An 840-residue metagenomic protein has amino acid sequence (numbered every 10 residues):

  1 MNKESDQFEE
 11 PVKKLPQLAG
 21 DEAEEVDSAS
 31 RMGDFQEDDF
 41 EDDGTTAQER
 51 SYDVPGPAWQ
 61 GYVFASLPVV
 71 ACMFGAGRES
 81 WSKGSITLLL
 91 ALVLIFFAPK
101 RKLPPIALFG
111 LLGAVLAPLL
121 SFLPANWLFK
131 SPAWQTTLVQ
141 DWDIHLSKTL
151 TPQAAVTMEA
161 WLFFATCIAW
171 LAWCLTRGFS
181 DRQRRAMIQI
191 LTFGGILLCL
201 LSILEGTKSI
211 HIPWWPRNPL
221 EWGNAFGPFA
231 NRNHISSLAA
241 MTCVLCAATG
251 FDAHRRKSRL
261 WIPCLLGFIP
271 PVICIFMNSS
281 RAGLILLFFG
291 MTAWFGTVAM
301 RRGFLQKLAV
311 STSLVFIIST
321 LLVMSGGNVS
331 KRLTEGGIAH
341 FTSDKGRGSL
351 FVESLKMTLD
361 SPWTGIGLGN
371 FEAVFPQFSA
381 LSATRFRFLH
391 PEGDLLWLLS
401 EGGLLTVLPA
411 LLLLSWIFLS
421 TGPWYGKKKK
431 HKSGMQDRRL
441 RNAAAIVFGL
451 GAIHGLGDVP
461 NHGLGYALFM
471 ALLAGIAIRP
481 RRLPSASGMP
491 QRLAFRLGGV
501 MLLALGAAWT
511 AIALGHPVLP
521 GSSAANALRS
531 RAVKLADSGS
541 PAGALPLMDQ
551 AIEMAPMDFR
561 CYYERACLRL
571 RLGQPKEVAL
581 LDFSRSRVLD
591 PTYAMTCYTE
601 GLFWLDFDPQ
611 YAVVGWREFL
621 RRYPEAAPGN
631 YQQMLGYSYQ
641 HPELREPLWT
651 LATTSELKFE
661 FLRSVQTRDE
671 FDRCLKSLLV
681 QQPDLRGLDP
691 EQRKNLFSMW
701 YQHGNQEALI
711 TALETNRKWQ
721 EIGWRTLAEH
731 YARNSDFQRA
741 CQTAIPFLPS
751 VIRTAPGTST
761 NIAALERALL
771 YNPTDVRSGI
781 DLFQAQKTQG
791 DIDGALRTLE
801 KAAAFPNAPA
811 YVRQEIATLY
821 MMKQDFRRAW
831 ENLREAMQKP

Functional and structural regions predicted by a protein language model:
N2-A19, E25, R31-D34, D43-F74 (+7 more regions): Alpha-helical transmembrane segments of multi-pass inner-membrane proteins
A98-P105, L119-T136, I144-A155, R182 (+1 more regions): Transmembrane alpha-helix boundary signature
F122-L138, L201-W215, S325-N370: Aromatic-rich transmembrane-lumenal/periplasmic boundary elements in polytopic membrane proteins
N224-P228, L287-M291, T320-L359, P376-Q377 (+1 more regions): Flexible juxtamembrane loops connecting transmembrane helices in multi-pass membrane enzymes that build or modify
N231, G348-L389, L395, G402-L408: TM-adjacent membrane-interface loops and short helices in multi-pass inner/ER membrane proteins
K307-S325, G488-P517: Internal/C-terminal transmembrane anchor helices
F378, L514-W719, R733-N734, P746-P749 (+1 more regions): Soluble catalytic regions of membrane-associated enzymes that act on cell-envelope and secretory-pathway components
